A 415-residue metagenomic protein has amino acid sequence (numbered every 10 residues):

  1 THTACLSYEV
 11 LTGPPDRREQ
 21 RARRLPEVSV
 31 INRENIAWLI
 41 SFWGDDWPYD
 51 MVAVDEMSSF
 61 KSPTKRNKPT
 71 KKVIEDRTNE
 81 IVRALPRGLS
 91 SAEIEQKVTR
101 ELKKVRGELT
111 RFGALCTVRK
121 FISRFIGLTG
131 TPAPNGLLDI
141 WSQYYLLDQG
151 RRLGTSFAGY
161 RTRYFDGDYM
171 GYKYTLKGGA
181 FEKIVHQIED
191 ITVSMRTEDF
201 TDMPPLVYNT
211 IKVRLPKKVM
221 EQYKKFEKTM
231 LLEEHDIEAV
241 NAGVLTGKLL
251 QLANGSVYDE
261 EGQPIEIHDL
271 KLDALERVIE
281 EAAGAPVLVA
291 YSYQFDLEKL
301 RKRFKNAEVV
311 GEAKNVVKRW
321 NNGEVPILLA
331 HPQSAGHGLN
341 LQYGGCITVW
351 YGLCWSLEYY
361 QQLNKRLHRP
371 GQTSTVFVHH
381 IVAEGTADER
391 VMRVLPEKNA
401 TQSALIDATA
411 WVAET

Functional and structural regions predicted by a protein language model:
T1-P15, Q149-G150: Conserved helix-turn-beta segment of the N-terminal RecA-like "Helicase ATP-binding" lobe in SF1/SF2 helicases
T1-T3, P134-D139, Y293: Conserved Walker A/P-loop ATP-binding site and its immediately adjacent core in helicase/helicase-like ATPase domains
V30-P48, V73-I74, T78, G107-S123 (+6 more regions): Inter-lobe coupling linker of SF2 helicases/translocases
N32, K61, L297, A307-V394 (+1 more regions): Conserved RecA-like P-loop NTPase helicase motor core
D55-E56: Walker B catalytic acidic pair
S59-E80, A92, Q96-C116, L357: Substrate-gripping "pore-loop 1 plus following alpha2 helix"
P286-Y293: Conserved RecA-like ASCE P-loop NTPase motor core of nucleic-acid helicases/translocases
E389-T415: C-terminal or mid-to-C-terminal helical accessory/interaction module adjacent to the motor/catalytic core
